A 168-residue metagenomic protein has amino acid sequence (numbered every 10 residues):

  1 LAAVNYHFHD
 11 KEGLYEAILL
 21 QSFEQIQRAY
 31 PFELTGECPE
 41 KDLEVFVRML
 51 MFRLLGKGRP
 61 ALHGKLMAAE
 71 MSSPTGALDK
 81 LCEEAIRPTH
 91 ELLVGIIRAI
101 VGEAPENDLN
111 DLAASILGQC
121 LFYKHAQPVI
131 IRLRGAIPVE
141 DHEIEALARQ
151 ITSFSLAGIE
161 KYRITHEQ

Functional and structural regions predicted by a protein language model:
L1-G13, A17: Helix-turn-helix
G13-T35, K41, V45-M49, K80 (+1 more regions): Alpha-helical structural segments
Q21, Q25, R53, K57 (+3 more regions): Phosphate/oxyanion-binding loops and surfaces in catalytic or ligand/nucleic-acid-binding neighborhoods
Y30-H63, N110-I116: Hydrophobic alpha-helical connector segments
E40-V47, E145-T152, L156: Short, amphipathic alpha-helical "lid/cap" segments that border enzyme active or binding sites
L50, G64-M71, A113-C120, I151 (+1 more regions): Short alpha-helical scaffolding segments that buttress acidic/His motifs in well-ordered protein cores
G58-E83, Q127-L133: Amphipathic alpha-helical segments used for helix-helix packing
D79-R87, R98-T152, Y162-E167: Hydrophobic/aromatic-rich alpha-helical bundle segments in the mid-to-C-terminal region
